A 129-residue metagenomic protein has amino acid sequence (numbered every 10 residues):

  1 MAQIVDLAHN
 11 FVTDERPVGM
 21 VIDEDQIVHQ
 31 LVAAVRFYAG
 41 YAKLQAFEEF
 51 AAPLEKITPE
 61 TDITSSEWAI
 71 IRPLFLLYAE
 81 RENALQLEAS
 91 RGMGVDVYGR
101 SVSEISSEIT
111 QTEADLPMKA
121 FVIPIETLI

Functional and structural regions predicted by a protein language model:
M1-D62, A120-I129: Conserved short "hinge" loops at termini or chain/domain junctions
A8-V12, R81-A84, I105-Q111: Generic hydrophobic, helix-prone segments enriched in Leu/Val/Ile
H29-S101: Divalent metal-cofactor coordination and adjacent catalytic microenvironments
R91-E126: Amphipathic alpha-helical binding modules
